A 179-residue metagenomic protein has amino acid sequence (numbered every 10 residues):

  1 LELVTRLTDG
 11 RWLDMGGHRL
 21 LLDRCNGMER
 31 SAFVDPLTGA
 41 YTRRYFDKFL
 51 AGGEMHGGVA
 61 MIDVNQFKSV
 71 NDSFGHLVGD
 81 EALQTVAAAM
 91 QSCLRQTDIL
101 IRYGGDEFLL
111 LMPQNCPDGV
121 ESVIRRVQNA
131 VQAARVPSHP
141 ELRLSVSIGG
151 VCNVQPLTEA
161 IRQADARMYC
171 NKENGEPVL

Functional and structural regions predicted by a protein language model:
T5-L37, R43-G57: Signal-transducing coiled-coil linker helices
M28-K48, I62-H76, Q84: Conserved nucleotide-binding and Mg2+-coordinating catalytic segments in signaling enzymes
G58-D63, L100: Active-site-flanking beta-strand signature of metal-NTP-handling nucleotidyl enzymes and homologous cyclase-like
V78-I99, E107: Active-site-proximal alpha-helical element of nucleotidyl cyclase-like catalytic domains and analogous helices
A82, L109-V127: Short helix/loop segment flanking the catalytic signature motif in cyclic-nucleotide metabolism enzymes
S92-T97, Q128-P140: Short catalytic/binding micro-motifs of nucleotide second-messenger systems
I99-R102, L142: A short pre-motif secondary-structure segment
E121-Q128, V151-L179: Catalytic-core segments of nucleotide cyclases and related cyclic-nucleotide turnover enzymes
